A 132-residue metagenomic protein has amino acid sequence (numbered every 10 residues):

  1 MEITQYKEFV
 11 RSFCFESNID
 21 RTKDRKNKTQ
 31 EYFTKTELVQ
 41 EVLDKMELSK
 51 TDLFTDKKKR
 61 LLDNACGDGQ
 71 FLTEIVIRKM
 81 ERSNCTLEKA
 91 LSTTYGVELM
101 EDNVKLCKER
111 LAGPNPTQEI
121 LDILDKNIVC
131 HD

Functional and structural regions predicted by a protein language model:
M1-D132: SAM-dependent methyltransferase catalytic region
